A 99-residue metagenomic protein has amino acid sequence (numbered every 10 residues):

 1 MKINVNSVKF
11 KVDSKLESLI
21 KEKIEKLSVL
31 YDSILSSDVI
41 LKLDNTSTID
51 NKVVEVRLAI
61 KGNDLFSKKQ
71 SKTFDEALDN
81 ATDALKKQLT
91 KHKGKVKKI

Functional and structural regions predicted by a protein language model:
M1-I99: N-terminal, polar/charged subdomain of small-to-medium soluble alpha/beta proteins
